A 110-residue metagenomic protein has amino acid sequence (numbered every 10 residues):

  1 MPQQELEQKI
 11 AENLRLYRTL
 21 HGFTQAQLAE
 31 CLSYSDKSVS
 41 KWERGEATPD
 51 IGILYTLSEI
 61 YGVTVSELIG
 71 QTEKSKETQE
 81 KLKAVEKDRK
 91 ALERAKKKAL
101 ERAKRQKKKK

Functional and structural regions predicted by a protein language model:
M1-L20: A short, Lys/Arg-rich alpha-helix, primarily the initiator
E12, G22-F23, P49-G52: Residue-level signal for the short linker/turn that defines the boundary of a DNA-recognition helix
T19, S33, R44-E46, E73: Residue-level detection of the helix-turn-helix DNA-binding "recognition helix"
G22-K41, T56: Short alpha-helical DNA-recognition segment
S38, G45-T48: A secondary-structure capping/hinge motif
G52-E67: DNA major-groove recognition helix of helix-turn-helix/homeodomain DNA-binding modules
G70-Q106: Short, charged recognition helix plus adjacent turn of helix-turn-helix-like nucleic-acid-binding domains
